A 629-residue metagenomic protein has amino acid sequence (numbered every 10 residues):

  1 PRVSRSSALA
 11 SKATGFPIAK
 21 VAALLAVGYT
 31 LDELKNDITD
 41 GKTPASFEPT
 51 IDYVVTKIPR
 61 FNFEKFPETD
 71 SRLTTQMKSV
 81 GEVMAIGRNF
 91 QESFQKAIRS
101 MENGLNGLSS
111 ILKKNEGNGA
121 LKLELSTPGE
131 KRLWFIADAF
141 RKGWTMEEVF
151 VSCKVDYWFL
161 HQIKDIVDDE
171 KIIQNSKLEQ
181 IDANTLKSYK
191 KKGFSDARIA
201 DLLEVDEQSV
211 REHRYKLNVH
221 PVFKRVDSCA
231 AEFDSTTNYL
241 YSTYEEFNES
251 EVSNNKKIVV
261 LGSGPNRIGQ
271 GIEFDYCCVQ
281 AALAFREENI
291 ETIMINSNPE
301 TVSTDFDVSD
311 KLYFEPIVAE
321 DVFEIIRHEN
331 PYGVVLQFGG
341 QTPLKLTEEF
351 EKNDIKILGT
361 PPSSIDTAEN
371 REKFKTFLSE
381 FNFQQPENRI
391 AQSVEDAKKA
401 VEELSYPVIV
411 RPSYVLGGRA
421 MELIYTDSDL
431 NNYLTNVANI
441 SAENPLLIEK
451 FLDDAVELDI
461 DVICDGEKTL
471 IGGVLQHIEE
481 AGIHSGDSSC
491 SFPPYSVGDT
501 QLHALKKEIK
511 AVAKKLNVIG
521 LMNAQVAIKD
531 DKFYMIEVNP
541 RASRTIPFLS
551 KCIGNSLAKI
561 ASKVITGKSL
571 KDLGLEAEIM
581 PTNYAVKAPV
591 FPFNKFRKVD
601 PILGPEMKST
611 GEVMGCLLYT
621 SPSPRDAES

Functional and structural regions predicted by a protein language model:
P1-S621: ATP-dependent carboxylate/acyl-activation modules
Y619, D626-S629: Single conserved hydrophobic/aromatic residue that forms the stacking wall/gate of nucleotide- or nucleobase-binding
